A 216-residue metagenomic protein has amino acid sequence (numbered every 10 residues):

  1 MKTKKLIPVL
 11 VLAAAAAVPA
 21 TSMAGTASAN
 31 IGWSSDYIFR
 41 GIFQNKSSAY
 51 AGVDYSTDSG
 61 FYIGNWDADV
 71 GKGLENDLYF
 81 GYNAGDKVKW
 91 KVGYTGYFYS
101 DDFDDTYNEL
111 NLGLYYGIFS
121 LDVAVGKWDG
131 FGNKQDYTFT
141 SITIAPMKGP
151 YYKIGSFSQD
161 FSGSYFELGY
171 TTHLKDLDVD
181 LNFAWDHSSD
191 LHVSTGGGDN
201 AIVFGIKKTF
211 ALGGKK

Functional and structural regions predicted by a protein language model:
K2-V9, V18-K216: Outer-membrane beta-barrel proteins
